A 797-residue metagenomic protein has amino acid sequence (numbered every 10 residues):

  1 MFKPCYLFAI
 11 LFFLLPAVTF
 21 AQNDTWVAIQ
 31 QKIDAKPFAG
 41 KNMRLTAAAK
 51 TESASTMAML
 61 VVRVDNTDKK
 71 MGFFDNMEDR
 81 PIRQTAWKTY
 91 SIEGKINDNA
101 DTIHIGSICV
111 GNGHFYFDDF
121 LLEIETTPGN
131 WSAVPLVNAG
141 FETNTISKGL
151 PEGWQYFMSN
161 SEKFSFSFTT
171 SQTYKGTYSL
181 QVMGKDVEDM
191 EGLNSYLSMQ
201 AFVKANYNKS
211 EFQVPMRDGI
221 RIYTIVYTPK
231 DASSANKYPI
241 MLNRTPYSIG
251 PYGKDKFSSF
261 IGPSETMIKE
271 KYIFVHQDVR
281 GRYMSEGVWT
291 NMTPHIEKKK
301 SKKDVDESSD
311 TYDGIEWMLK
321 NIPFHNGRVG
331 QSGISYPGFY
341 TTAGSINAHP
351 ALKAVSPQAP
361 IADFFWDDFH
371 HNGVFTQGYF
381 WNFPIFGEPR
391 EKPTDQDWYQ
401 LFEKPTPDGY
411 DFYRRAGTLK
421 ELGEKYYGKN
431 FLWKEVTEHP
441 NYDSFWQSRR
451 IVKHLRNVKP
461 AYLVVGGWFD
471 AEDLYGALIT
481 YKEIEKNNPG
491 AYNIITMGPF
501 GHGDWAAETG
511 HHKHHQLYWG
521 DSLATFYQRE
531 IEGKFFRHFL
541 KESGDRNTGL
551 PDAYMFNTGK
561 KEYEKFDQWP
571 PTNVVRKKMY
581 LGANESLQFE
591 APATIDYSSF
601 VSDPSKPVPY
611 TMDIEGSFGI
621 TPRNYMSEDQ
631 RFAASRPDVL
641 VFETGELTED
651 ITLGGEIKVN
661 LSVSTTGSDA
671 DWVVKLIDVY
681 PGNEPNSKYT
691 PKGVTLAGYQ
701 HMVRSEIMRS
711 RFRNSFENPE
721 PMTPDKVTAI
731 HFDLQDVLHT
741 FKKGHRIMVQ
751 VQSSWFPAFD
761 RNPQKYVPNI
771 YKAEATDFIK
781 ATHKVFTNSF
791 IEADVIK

Functional and structural regions predicted by a protein language model:
M1-Q22: Bacterial Sec-dependent N-terminal signal peptides
F20-S195, F618-R623, S627-E628: Extracellular and organelle-lumenal recognition/adhesion modules and their flexible linkers in secreted
S55, T85-W87, M158, V187-E191 (+4 more regions): Glycine/threonine-rich phosphate-binding loop and adjacent beta-strand/alpha-helix elements that clamp
Y196-N236, E643, L647-E649: N-terminal cap/lid segment of alpha/beta-hydrolase-fold proteins
D231-K320, E508-W519, S668, P681 (+1 more regions): Cap/lid segment of the alpha/beta-hydrolase catalytic domain
F257-F260, K269, N291-P294, K298-D304 (+2 more regions): Accessory cap/linker subdomain of secreted extracellular hydrolases
P323-S335: Alpha/beta-hydrolase fold nucleophile elbow
V464-G466: Short beta-strand/loop motif that positions the catalytic acidic residue of the alpha/beta-hydrolase fold
